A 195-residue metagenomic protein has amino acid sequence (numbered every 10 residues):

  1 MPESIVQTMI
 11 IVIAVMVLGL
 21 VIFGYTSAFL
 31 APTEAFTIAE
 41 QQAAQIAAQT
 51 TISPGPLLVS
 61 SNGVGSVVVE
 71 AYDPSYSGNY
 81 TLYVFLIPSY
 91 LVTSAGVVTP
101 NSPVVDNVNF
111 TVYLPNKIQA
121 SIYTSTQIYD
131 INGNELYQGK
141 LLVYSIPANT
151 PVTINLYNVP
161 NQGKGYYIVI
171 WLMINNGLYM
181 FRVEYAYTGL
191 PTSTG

Functional and structural regions predicted by a protein language model:
M1-I38: Secretory targeting signatures
S27-G195: N-terminal export/assembly leader peptides and their processing motifs that target proteins to secretory
